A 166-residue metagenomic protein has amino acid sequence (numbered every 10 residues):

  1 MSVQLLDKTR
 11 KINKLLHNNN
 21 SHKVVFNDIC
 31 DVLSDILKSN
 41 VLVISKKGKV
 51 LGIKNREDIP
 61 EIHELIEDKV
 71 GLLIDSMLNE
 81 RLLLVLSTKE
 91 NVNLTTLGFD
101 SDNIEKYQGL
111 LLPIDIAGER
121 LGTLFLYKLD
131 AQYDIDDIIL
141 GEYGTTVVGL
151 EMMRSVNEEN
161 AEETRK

Functional and structural regions predicted by a protein language model:
M1-K166: Hydrophobic, helix-rich cores of sensory/ligand-binding and other regulatory modules that couple small-molecule
